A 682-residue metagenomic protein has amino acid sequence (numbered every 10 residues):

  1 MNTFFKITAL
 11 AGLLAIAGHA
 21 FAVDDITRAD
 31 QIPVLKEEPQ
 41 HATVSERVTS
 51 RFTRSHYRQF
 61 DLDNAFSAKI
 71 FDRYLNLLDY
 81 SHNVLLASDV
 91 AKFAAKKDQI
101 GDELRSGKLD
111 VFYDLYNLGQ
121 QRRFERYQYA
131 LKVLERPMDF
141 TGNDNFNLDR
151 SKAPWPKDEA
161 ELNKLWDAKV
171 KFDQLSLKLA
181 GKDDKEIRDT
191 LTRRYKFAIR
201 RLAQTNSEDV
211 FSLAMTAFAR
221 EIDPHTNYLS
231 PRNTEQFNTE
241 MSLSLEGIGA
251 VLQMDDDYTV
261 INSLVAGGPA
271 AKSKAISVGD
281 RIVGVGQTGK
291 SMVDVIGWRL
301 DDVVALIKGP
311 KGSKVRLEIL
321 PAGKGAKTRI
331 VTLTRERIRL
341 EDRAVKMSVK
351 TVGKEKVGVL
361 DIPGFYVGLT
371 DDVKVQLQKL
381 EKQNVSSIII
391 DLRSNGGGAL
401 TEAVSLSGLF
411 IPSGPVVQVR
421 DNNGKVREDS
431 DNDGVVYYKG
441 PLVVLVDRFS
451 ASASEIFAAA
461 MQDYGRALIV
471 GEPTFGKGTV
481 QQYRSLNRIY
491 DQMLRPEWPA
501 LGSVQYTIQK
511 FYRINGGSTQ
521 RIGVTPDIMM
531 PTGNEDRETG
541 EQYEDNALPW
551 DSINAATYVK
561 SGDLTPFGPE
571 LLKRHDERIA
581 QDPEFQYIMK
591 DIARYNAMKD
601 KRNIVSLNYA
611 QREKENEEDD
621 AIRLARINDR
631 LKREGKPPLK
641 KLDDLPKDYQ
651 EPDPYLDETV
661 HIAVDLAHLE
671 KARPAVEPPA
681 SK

Functional and structural regions predicted by a protein language model:
M1-T8: Bacterial N-terminal signal peptides that target proteins for export
A17-G18: N-terminal signal peptide c-region/cleavage motif recognized by signal peptidases
D24-P33, S45-Y57, A95-Q99, R193-F197 (+1 more regions): Acidic/histidine-rich, surface-exposed loop or edge segments in extracytoplasmic proteins
K36-E37, T53-L62, R200-S207, D223-E246 (+4 more regions): Cleft-lining beta-strand/loop regions that shape enzyme active-site pockets
N76-L77, D98, F112-R126, M138-K169 (+3 more regions): PDZ/PDZ-like domain segments forming the peptide/carboxylate-binding groove, activating on the N-terminal beta-strands
Q121-G247, V251-D256: Extended, domain-scale alpha-helical bundle/helix-rich regions
A180-R193, Y512-K682: Conserved functional hotspot residues or short segments at active or partner-binding sites across diverse domains
A453, G465, V470-T539: Polar, glycine-rich mid-to-C-terminal structural blocks that act as macromolecule-binding/assembly scaffolds
